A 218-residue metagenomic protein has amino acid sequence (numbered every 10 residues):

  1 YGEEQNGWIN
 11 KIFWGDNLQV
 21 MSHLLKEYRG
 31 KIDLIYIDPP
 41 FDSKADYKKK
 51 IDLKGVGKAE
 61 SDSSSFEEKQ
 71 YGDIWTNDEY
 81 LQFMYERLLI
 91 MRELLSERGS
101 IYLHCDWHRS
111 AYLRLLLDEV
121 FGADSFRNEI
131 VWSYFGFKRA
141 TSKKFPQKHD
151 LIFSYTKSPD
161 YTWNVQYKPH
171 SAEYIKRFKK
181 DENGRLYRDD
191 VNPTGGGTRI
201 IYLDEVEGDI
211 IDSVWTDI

Functional and structural regions predicted by a protein language model:
Y1-I218: Core catalytic lobe of class I
